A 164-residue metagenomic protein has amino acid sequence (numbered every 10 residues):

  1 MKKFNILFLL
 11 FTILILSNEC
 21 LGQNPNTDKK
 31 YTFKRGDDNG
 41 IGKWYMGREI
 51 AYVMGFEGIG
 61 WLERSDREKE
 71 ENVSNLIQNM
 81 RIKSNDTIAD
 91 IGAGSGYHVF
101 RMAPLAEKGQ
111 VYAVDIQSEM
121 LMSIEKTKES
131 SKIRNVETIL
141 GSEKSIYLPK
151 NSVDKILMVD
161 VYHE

Functional and structural regions predicted by a protein language model:
N24-R81: Class I SAM-dependent transferase core
N85-G94: Conserved class I S-adenosyl-L-methionine
S95-E107: Conserved SAM-binding loop of SAM-dependent methyltransferases across substrates and taxa, primarily the Class I
Q110-D115: Conserved SAM-binding motif I beta-strand of class I
Q117-E119: Conserved SAM/SAH-binding beta-strand->alpha-helix loop
S131-K144: Conserved SAM-binding strand-loop segment of SAM-dependent methyltransferases
I146-K155: A short acidic, Gly/Pro-enriched loop at the edge of an enzyme's catalytic core that lines a small-molecule cofactor
D154-E164: A short SAM/SAH-binding and catalytic strip from SAM-dependent methyltransferases
